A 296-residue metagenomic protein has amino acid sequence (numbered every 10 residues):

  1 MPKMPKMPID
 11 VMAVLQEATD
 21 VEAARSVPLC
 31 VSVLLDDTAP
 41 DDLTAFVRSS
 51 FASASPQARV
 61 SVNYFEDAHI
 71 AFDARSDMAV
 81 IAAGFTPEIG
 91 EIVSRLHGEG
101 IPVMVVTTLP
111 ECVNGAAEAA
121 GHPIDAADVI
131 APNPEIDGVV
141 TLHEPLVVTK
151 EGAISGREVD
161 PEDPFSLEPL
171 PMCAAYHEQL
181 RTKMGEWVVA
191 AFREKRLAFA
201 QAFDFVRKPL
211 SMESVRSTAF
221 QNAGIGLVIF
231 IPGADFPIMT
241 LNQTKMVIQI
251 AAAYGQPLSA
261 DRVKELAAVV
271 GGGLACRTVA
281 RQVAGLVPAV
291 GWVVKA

Functional and structural regions predicted by a protein language model:
P2-Y64, A74: Conserved G1/Walker A P-loop phosphate-binding module
L43-F51, I92-R95, G115-D125: Short, aromatic/basic amphipathic alpha-helical patches
V60-F65, V113-L197: Canonical P-loop GTPase G-domain recognition
S76-G90, L109-N114: Conserved Switch II/interswitch segment of TRAFAC-class P-loop GTPases
E88-I101: Amphipathic helical hotspot of TIR/SEFIR-family domains
V103-L109: Short beta-strand elements of ligand-binding domains
A198-A219: Cytosolic-side membrane-insertion boundary helix
M212-A296: Membrane-inserting effector segments that mediate pore formation, membrane fusion, or transient membrane insertion
